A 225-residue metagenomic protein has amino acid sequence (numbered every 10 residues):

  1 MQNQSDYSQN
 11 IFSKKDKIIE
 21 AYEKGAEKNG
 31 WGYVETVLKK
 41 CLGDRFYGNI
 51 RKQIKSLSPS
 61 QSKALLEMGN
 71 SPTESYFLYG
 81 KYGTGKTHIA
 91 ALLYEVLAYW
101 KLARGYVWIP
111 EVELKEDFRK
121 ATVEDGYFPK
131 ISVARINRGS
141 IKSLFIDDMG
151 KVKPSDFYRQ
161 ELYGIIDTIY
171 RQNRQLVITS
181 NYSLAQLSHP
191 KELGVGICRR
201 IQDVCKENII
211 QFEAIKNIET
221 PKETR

Functional and structural regions predicted by a protein language model:
M1-L65, I209-F212, I218-R225: A short, basic N-terminal segment
S62, Y82, I89, V133-R135: Conserved ATP-binding/catalytic motifs of P-loop helicase motor domains
S71-P72, L102, R138-I141, R171-N173: Short loop/turn elements that form and flank the Walker-type P-loop nucleotide-binding site in RecA-like NTPase cores
T73-A91: Walker A/P-loop nucleotide-binding motif
T73-F77, G105-Y106, S143, Q175-V177: Residue-level preference for the first positions of well-ordered beta-strands
H88-L102: P-loop NTPase Walker A phosphate-binding motif
E95, K115-E116, T122, M149-R225: Replace "adjacent to P-loop NTPase cores in ATP/GTP-dependent enzymes" with "adjacent to NTP-binding cores
A98-S140, K153-D156, Q160: Short glycine-rich substrate-engagement loop in P-loop NTPases that contacts/grips substrate
